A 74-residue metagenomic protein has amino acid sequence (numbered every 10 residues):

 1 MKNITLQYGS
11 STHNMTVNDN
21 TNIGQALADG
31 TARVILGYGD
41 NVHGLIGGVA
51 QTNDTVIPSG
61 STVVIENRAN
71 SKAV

Functional and structural regions predicted by a protein language model:
M1-V74: Ubiquitin-like/PB1-type beta-grasp interaction modules and other compact soluble beta-rich domains
